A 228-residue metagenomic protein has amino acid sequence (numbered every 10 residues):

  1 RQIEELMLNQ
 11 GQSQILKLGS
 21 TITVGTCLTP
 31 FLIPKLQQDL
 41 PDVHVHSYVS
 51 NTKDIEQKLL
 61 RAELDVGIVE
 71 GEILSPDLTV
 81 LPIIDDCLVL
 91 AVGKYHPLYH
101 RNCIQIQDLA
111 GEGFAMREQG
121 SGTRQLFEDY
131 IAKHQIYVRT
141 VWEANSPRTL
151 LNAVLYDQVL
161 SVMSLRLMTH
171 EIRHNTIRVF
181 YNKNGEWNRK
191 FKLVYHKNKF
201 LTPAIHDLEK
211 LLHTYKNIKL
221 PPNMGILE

Functional and structural regions predicted by a protein language model:
R1-Q10: Alpha-helical linker/hinge and terminal dimerization helices associated with HTH transcriptional regulators
S13-P76, A144: Central regulatory/effector-binding core of bacterial HTH transcription factors
I15-G19, G67, A91, A115 (+2 more regions): Short, well-ordered beta-strand segments
C27-L28, R178-P221: A late-sequence structural motif
N51-E56, L60-L64, V69-E70, Q125-V179: Hydrophobic hinge/microswitch elements
S75-F114, P203: Flexible hinge/capping segments at coil-to-helix
P76-P82, D86-C87, R101, R148-N198: Beta-alpha-beta core module
Y99, E112-H134, L165, L201-E209 (+1 more regions): Secondary-structure junction motif
